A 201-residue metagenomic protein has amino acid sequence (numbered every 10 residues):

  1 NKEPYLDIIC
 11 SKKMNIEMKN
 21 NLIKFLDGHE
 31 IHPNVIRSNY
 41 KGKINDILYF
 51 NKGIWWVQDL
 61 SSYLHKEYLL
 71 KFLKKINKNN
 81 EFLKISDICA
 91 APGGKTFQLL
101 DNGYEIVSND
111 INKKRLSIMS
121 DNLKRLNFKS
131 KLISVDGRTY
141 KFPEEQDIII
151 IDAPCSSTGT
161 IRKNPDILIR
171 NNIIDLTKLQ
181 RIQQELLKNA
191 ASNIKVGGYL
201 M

Functional and structural regions predicted by a protein language model:
N1-M201: S-adenosylmethionine
